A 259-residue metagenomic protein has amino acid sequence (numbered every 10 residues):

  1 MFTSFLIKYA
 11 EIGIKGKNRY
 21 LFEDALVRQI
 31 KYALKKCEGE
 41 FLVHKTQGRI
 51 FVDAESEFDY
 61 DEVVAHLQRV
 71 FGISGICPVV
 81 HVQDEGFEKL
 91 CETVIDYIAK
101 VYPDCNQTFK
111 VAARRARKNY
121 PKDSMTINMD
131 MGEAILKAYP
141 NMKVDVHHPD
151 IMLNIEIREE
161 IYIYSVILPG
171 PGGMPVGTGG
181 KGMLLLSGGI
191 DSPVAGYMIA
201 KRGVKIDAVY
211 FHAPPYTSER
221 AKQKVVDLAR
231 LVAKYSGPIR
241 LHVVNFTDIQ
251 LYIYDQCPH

Functional and structural regions predicted by a protein language model:
M1-M183, P193-I249: RNA-binding accessory domains that recognize and position tRNA/RNA substrates
G189: Conserved G/P- and acidic residue-centered "switch" motifs that form tight phosphate/ATP-binding loops in soluble
Y254-H259: Short, intrinsically disordered, charge-balanced linker/junction segments flanking boundaries in proteins
